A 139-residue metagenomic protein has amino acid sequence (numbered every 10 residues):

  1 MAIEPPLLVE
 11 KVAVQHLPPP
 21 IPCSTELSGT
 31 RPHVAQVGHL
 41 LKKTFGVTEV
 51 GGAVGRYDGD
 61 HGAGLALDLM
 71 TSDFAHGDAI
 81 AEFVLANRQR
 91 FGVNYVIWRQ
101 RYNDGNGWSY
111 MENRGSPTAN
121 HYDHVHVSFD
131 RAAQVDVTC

Functional and structural regions predicted by a protein language model:
A2-G105, Y122-V125, F129, V135: Secreted/periplasmic proteins that engage bacterial cell-wall peptidoglycan
N106-Y122: Short, low-order "capping/linker" segments at domain edges
